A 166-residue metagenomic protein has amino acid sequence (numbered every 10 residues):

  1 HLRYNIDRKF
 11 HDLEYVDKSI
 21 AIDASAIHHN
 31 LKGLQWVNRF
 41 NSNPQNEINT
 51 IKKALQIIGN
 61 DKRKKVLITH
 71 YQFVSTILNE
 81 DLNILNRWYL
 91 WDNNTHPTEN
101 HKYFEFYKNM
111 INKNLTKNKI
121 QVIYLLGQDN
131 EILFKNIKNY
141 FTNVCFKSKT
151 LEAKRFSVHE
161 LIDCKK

Functional and structural regions predicted by a protein language model:
Y4, R8-W91, Q121-E131: Short periplasmic/luminal acceptor-recognition loop of GT-C membrane glycosyltransferases, typified by
P44-N46, H101-Y103, K138-Y140: A short linear-motif detector with a strong N-terminal bias
E47-A54, Y103-I111, L133-F134: Well-ordered, non-membrane alpha-helical segments in soluble/globular domains
I57, N114-L115, Y140: Structural motif
K65, F104-F106, N143: Short amphipathic alpha-helical surface micro-motifs
L78, L82-I120: Extended hydrophobic/aromatic segments used for targeting, binding, or gating
N118-K166: Aromatic/acidic, Gly/Pro-rich catalytic loop(s) in extracytoplasmic/lumenal soluble domains of multi-pass membrane
